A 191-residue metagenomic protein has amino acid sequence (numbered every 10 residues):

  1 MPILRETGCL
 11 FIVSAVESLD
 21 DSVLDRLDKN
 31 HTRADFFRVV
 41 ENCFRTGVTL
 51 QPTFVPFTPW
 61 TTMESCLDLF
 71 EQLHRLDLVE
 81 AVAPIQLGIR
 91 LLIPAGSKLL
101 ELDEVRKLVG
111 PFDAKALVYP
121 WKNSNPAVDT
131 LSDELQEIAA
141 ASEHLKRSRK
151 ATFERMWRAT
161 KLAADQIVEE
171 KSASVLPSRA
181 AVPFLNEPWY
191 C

Functional and structural regions predicted by a protein language model:
M1-V48, V55-L76: Conserved non-cysteine loop/helix-boundary elements of the Radical SAM core domain that shape
P2, C9, D77, V82 (+3 more regions): Homeobox/homeodomain signature
G8, L24, F36-V39, C43 (+6 more regions): Solvent-exposed, non-transmembrane amphipathic alpha-helical segments
D21-D25, Q51-V55, A141, E170-V175: Glycine- and acidic
S22-L27, P56-S65, V79-W121, P126: Flexible glycine/acidic-rich beta-alpha junction loops that bind and position SAM and/or redox cofactors in anaerobic
R38-L50, L76-A81, T130-L131, L135-L145: A structural motif corresponding to the C-terminal end of an alpha-helix and its immediate exit/capping segment
G47-T53, L69-F70, G110-A116, E134: Short acidic (Asp/Glu) and glycine-rich catalytic loops that position anionic groups and cofactors
K98-L100, E104-C191: Radical SAM enzyme core and accessory elements
